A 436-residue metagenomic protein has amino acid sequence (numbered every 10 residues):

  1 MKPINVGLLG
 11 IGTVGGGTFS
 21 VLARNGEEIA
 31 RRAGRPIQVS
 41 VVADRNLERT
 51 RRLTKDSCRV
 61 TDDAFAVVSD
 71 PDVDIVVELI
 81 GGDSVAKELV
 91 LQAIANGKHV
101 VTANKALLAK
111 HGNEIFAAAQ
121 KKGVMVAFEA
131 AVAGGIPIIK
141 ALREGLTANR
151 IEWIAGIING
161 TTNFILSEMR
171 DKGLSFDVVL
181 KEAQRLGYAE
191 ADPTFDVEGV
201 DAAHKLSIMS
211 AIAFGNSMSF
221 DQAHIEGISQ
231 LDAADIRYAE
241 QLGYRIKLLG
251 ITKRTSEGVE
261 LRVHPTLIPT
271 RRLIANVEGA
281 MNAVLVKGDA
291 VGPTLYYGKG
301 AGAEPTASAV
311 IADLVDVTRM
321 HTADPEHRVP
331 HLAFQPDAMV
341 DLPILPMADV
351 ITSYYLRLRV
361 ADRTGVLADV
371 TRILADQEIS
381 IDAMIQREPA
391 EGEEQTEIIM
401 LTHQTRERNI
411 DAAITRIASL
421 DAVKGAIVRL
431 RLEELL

Functional and structural regions predicted by a protein language model:
M1-N96: N-terminal glycine-/serine-/threonine-rich beta1-alpha1-beta2 phosphate-ribose binding loop of Rossmann-like
R45-L47, F65, K105-L107, N113 (+4 more regions): Short, ordered loop/turn segments at secondary-structure junctions
V85-N96, K105-R143: Rossmann-fold NAD(P)-binding glycine/threonine-rich loop
H99-V101, I381: A short hydrophobic/small-residue beta-strand
Q120-D201, I208: Rossmann-like NAD(P)H-binding beta-loop-alpha module
V178-N276, M281-A283, G302: Substrate-binding/catalytic subdomain of NAD(P)-dependent oxidoreductase enzymes
H264-D289, A303-E304, A375-E393: Low-complexity, glycine/alanine/valine/leucine- and proline-rich hydrophobic stretches
A309, L314, T318-L436: A conserved regulatory-domain signal marking ACT and ACT-like small-molecule sensing domains and adjacent regulatory
